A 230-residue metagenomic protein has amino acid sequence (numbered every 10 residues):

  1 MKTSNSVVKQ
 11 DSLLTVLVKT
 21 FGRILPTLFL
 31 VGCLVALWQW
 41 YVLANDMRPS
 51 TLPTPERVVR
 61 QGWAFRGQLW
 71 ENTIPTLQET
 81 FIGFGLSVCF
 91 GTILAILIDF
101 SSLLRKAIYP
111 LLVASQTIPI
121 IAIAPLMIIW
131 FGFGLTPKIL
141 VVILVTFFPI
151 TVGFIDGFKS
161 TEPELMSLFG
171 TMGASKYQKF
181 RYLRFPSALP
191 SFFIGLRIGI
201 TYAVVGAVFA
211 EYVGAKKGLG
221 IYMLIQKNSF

Functional and structural regions predicted by a protein language model:
M1-L30: Transmembrane alpha-helical segments of polytopic membrane transport and secretion proteins
S12-L17, A44-V88: Periplasmic/extracellular loop-to-transmembrane helix junction in inner-membrane transport proteins
G62, L69-T73, L77, A107-A114 (+6 more regions): Hydrophobic alpha-helical elements at and bordering transmembrane segments of multi-pass membrane proteins
I82-L112, I129: Transmembrane-helix boundary motif in ABC transporter permease subunits
V113-P149, D156-G157: Generic hydrophobic transmembrane alpha-helix motif, especially the helices
L140-L144, Y177-A210: Transmembrane alpha-helices
F158-E164, L168-A188, N228: Short helix-to-coil transition segments within interhelical loops that connect adjacent transmembrane helices
L196-F230: Non-cytoplasmic
